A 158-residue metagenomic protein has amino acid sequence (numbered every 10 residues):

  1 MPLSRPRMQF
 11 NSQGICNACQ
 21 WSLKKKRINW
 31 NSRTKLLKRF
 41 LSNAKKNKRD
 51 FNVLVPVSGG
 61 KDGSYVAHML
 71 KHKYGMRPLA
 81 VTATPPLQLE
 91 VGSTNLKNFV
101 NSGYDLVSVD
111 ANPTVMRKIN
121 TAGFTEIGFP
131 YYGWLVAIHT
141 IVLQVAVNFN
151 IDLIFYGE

Functional and structural regions predicted by a protein language model:
M1-E158: ATP-dependent adenylation/nucleotidyltransferase module used to activate substrates
